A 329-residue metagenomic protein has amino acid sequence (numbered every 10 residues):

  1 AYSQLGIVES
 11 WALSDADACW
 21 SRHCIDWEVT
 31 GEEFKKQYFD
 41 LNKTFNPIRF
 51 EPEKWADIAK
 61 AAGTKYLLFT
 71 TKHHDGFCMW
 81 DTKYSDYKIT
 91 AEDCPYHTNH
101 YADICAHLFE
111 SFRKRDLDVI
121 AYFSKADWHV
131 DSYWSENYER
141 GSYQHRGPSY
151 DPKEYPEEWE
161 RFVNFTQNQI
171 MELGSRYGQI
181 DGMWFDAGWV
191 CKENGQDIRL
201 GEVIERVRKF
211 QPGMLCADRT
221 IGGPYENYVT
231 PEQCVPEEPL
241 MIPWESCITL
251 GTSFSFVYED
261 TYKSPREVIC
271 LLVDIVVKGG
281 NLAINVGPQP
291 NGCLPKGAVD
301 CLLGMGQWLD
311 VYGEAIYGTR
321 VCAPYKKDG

Functional and structural regions predicted by a protein language model:
A1-G329: Mature catalytic domains of secreted/periplasmic carbohydrate-active enzymes
